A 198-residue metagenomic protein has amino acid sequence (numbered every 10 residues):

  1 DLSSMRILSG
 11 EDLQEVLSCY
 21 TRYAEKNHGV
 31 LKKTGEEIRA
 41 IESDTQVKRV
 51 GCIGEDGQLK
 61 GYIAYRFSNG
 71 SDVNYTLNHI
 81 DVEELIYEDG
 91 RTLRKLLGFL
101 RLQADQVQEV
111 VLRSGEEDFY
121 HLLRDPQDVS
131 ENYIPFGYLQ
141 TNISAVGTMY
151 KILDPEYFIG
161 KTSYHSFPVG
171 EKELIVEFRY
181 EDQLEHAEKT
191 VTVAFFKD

Functional and structural regions predicted by a protein language model:
L2-D198: Intrinsically disordered, low-complexity, positively biased terminal segments
